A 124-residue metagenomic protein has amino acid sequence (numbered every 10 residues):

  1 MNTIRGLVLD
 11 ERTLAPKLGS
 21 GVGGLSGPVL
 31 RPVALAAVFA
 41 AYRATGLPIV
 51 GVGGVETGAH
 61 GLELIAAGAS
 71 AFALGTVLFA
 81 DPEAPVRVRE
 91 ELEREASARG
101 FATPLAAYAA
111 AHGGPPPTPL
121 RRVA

Functional and structural regions predicted by a protein language model:
M1-L47: Glycine/Thr-rich beta-alpha phosphate-binding loop at enzyme active sites
M1-L7, G54-V55, A59-V88: Glycine-rich phosphate-binding active-site loops on the catalytic face of alpha/beta enzymes
L9-G23, I65, V77-A102: C-terminal helical cap(s) of enzyme catalytic domains, especially alpha/beta-barrels
V22, I49-V52, A73: Short glycine/serine/threonine-biased micro-segments
R31, L47-A59: Glycine-rich beta-to-alpha transition loops that act as phosphate-gripper elements at the mouths of alpha/beta enzyme
R31, V86, E90-A124: Extended, intrinsically disordered, low-complexity segments
A37, A69-F72, T76, P119-R122: Contiguous, function-dense segments enriched for cysteine-driven chemistry and partner/ligand-binding capacity
T45-I49, A69-S70: Short, well-ordered coil/turn segments that N-cap beta-strands
